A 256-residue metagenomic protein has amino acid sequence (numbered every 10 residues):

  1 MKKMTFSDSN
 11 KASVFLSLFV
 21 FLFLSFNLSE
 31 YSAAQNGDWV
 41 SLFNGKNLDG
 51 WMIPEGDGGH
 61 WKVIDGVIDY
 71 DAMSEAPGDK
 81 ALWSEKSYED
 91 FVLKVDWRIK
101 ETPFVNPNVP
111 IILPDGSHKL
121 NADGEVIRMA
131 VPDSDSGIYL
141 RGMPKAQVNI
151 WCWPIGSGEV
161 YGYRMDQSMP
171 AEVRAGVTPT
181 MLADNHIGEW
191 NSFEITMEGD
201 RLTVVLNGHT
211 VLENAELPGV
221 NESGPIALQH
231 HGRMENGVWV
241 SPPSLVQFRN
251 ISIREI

Functional and structural regions predicted by a protein language model:
M1-A12: N-terminal secretory signal peptides that target proteins for export/translocation
S7-D8, L24, A33: Short, low-complexity interaction segments enriched in Ser/Thr/Pro/Gly
S13-F15, S32: N-terminal compositionally biased or targeting/leader segments
L16-N27: Bacterial N-terminal signal peptides
Y31-I256: Carbohydrate-interacting regions of secretory-pathway proteins
